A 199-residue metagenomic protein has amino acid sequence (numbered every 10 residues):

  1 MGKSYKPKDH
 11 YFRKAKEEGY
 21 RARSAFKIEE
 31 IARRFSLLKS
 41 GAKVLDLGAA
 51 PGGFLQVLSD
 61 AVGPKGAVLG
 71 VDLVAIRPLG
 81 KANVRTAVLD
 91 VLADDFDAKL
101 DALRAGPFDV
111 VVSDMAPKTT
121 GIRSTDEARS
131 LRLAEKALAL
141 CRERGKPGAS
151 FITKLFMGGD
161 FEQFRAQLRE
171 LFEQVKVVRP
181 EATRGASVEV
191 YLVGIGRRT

Functional and structural regions predicted by a protein language model:
M1-S40: Class I SAM-dependent methyltransferase Rossmann-like catalytic core, especially the SAM/SAH-binding loop
S40-A50: Conserved class I S-adenosyl-L-methionine
P51-P64: Conserved SAM-binding loop of SAM-dependent methyltransferases across substrates and taxa, primarily the Class I
P64-K65, R144-S150: Short glycine-dipeptide loop
V71-T120: S-adenosyl-L-methionine
T119-S130: Glycine/threonine-rich flexible loop motifs
L131-P147: A short glycine-rich, Lys/Arg-flanked "PGG" loop and its adjoining helix->strand segment in the class I
L155-T199: Class I S-adenosyl-L-methionine
